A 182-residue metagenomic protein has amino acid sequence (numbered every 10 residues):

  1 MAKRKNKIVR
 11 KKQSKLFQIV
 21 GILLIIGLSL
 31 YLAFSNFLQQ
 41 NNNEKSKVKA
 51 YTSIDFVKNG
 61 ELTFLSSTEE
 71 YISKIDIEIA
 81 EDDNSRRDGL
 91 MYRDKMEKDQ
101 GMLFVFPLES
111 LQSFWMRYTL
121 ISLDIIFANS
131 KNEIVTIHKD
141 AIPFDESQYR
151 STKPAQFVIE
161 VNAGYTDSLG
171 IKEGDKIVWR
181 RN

Functional and structural regions predicted by a protein language model:
A2-R4, K15-I19, G27-N182: Compact, glycine-rich, soluble single-domain proteins
N6-I8: Intrinsically disordered, Lys/Arg-rich low-complexity segments
